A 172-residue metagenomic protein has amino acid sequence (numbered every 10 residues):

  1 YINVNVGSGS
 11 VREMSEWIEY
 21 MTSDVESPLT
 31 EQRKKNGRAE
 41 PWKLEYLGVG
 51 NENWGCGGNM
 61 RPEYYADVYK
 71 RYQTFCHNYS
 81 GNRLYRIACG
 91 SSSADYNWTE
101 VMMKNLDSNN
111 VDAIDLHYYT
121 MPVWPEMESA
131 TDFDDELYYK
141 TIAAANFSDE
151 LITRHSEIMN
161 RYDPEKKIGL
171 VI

Functional and structural regions predicted by a protein language model:
Y1-N5, N51-N59, T131-A143: Glycine- and acidic
N3-G7, V49-E52, C89-S92, L116-Y119: Active-site-proximal beta-strand/loop segments in catalytic clefts of secreted hydrolases
V4-N5, R12-E16, P28-Q32, G57-P62 (+2 more regions): Short, solvent-exposed loop/turn and secondary-structure capping segments
V4-V25, N82, S108-N109, A113: Carboxylate/His-rich catalytic cores and anion/metal-binding grooves
S10, V49, Y65: Aromatic-rich carbohydrate-recognition surfaces in CAZymes
D24-A39, A94-L106: Alpha-helical scaffolding within the catalytic cores of extracellular/periplasmic polymer-degrading hydrolases
S27-R61, H117-E126, E165-I172: Active-site groove signature of glycoside hydrolases
P62-I172: Noncatalytic carbohydrate-binding groove/subsite architecture in carbohydrate-active enzymes
